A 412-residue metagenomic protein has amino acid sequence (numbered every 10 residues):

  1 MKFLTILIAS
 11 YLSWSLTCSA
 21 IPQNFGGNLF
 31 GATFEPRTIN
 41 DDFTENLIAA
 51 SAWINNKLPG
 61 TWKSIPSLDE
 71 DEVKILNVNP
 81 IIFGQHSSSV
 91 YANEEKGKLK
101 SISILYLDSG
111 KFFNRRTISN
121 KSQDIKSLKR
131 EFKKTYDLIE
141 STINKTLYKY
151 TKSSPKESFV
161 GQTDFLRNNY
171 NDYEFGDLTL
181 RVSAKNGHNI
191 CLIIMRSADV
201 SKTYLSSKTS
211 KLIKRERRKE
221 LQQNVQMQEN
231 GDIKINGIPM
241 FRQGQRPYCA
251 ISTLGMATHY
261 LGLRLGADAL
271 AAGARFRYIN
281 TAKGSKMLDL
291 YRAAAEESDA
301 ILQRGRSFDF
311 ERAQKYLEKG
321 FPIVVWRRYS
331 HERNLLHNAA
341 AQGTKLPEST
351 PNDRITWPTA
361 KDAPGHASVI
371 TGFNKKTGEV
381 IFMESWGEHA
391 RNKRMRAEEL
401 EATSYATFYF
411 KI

Functional and structural regions predicted by a protein language model:
M1-A20: Classical Sec-dependent N-terminal signal peptides that target proteins to the secretory pathway
C18-S64, R167-E296, K361: Active-site-adjacent structural segments surrounding the nucleophilic cysteine of cysteine proteases and isopeptidases
I21, E70-G161, A340-Q342: Long, charged/polar, surface-exposed segments that mediate recognition or autoinhibition
T142-K149, G255-R264, A293-E297, K315-G320 (+1 more regions): Structured segments of extracytoplasmic/periplasmic soluble domains in secreted or envelope-associated proteins
S154-P155, R264-A271, I301-R312: Surface-exposed patches in mature extracellular/periplasmic domains of secreted proteins
A184-N186, I190-N230, E348-D362, V369-I412: Noncatalytic regulatory segments and standalone regulatory/sensor domains
G244-P247, M256, R277-T281, F308-F310 (+3 more regions): Solvent-exposed loop/turn segments at secondary-structure junctions within structured extracellular/periplasmic domains
D309-M383: Active-site-adjacent substructure of cysteine-protease-like catalytic cores
